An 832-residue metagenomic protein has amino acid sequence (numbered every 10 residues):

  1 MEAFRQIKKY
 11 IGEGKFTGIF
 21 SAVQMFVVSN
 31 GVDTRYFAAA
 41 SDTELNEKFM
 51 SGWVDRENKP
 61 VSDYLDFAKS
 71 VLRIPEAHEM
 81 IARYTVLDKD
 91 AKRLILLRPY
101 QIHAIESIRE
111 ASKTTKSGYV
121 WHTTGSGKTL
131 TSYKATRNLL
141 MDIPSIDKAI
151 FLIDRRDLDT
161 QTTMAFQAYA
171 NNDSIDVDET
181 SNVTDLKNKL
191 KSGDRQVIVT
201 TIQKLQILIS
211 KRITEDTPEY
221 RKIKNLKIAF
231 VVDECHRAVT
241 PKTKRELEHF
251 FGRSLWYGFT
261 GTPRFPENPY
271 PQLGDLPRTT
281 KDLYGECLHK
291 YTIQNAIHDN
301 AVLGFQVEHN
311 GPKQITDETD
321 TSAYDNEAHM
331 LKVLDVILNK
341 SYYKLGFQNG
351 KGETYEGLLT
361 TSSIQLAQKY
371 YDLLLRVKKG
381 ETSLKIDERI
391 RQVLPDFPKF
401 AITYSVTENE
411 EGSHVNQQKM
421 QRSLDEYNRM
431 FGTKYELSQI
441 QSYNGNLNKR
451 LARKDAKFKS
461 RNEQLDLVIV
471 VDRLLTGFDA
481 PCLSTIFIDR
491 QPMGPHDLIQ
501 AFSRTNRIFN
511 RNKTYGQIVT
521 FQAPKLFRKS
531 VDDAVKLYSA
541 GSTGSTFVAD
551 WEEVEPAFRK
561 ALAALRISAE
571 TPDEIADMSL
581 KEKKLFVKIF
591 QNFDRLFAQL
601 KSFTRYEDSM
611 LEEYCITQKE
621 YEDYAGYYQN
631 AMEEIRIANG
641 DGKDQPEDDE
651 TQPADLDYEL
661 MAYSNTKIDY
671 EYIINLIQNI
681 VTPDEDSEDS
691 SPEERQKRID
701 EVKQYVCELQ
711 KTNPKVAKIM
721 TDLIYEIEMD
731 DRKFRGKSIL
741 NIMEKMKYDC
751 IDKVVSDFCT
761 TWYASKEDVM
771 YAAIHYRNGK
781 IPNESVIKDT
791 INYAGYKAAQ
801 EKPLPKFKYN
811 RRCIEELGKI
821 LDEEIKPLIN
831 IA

Functional and structural regions predicted by a protein language model:
M1-A149, D157, Q161-N172, G193-Q196 (+2 more regions): ATP-dependent helicase/translocase motor core
A3, K8-K9, A38-A39, I202-S322 (+3 more regions): Signature of the SF2 helicase/ATPase Hel1-core->accessory helical subdomain module
S112-K116, P144-S145, K191-R195, S210-I228 (+2 more regions): Short basic/glycine-enriched coil/helix segment immediately N-terminal to the Walker B
D157-N182, R376-L384: Conserved helix-turn-beta segment of the N-terminal RecA-like "Helicase ATP-binding" lobe in SF1/SF2 helicases
T160, Y342-G350, Y355, L366-E408 (+1 more regions): Catalytic cores and motor modules of nucleic-acid processing enzymes
A168-K211: Inter-Walker segment of RecA-like/P-loop motor cores
G193-I207, R461-T476: Conserved two-lobed SF2 helicase motor
T321-V470: Conserved C-terminal RecA-like helicase domain
